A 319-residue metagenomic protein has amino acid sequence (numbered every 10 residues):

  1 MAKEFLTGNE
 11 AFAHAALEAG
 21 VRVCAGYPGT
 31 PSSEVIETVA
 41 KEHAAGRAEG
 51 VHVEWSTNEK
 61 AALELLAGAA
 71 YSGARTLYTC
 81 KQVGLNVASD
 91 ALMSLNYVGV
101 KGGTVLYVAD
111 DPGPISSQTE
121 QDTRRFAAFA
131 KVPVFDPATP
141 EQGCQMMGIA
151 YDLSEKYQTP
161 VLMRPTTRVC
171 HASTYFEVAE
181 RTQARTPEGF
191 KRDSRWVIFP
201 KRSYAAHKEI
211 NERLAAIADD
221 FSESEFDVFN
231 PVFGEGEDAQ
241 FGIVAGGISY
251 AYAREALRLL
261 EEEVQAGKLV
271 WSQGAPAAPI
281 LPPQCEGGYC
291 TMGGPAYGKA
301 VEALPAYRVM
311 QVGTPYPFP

Functional and structural regions predicted by a protein language model:
M1-K3, R47-A48: A short, flexible low-complexity segment enriched in Lys/Arg and Gly/Pro that occurs in N-terminal basic tails
A2-N9, A19, P137, E141-P319: Flexible, low-complexity linker and terminal segments
L6-K41: N-terminal glycine-rich anion-binding loops that anchor highly charged ligand groups
V23, S33-E155, I280, M292-K299 (+1 more regions): Thiamine diphosphate
A25, L77, G242-V244: Conserved beta-strand elements of the Class I
Y27, T79, R164: A cross-family glycoside hydrolase active-site/sugar-binding cleft signature
